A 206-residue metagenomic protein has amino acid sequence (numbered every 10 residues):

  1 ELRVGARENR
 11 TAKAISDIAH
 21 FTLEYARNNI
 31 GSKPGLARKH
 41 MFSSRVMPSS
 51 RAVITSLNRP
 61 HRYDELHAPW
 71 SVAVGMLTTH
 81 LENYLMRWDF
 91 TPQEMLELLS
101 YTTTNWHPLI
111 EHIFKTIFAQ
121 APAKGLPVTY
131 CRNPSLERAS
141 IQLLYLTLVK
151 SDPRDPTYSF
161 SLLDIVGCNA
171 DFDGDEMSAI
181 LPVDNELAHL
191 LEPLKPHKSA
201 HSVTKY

Functional and structural regions predicted by a protein language model:
E1-V203: Core mixed alpha/beta domains of very large multi-subunit molecular machines
Y206: Phosphate-backbone binding interfaces of nucleic-acid-interacting proteins
